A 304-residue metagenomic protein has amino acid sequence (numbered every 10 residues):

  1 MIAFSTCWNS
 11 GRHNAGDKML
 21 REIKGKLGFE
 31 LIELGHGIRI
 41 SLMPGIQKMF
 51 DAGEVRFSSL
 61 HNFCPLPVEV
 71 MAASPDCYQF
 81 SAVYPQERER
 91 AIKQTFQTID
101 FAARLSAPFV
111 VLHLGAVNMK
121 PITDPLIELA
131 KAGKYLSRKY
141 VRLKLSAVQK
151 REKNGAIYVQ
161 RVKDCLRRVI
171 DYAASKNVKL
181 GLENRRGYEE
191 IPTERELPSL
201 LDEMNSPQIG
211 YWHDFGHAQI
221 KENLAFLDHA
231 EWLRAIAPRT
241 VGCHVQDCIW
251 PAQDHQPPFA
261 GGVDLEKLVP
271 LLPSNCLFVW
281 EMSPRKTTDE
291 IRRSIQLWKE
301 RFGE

Functional and structural regions predicted by a protein language model:
M1-G25, I40, G45, D51-R56 (+4 more regions): Histidine-acidic metal/acid-base catalytic patches
C7-G11, H61-V68, G115-V117: Short glycine-enriched loops at secondary-structure junctions
E30-R39: A short beta-strand-loop structural module common to alpha/beta enzyme folds
H36, N62, L114-G115, R185 (+1 more regions): Active-site loop/turn elements of alpha/beta-hydrolase fold enzymes, especially the short glycine-/histidine-rich
D51-P75: Short hydrophobic interaction/assembly module
L66-A73, M119-I122, A252: Short acidic/His/Gly/Ser-rich catalytic and metal-binding motifs that mark active-site loops of diverse hydrolases
S74-P75, Y140-S146, H244-I249: Short, basic/glycine-rich phosphate-binding loops at helix/coil junctions that contact nucleotide phosphates
F80-G210: Active-site acidic/histidine proton-transfer and metal-coordination neighborhood in alpha/beta enzyme cores
